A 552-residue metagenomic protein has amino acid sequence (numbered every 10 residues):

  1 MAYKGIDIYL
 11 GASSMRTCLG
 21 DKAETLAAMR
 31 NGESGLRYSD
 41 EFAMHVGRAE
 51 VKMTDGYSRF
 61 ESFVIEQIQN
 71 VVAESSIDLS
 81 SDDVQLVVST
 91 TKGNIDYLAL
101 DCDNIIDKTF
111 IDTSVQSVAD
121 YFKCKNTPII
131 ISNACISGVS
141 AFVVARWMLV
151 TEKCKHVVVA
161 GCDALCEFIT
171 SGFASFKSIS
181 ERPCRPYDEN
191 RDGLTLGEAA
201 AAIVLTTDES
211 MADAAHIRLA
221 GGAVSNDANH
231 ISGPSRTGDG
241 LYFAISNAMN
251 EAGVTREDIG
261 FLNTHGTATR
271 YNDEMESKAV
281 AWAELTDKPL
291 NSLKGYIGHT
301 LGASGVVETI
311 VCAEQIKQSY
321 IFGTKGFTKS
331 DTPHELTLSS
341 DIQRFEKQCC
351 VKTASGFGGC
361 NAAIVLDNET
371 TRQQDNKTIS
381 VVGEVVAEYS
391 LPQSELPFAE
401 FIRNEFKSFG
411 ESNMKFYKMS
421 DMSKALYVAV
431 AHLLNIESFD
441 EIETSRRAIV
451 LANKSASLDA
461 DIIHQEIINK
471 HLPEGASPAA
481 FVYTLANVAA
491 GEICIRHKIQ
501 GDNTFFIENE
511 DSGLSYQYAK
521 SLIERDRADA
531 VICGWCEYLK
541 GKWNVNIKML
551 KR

Functional and structural regions predicted by a protein language model:
M1-P128, N133, W147, C166 (+4 more regions): Conserved "HGTGT" condensation-loop signature of ketosynthase/thiolase-family condensing enzymes that catalyze
G138: Short conserved active-site loop signatures built around small residues
A141-F142, V204: Active-site alpha-helical elements of protease catalytic centers
E152-K153, D526: Glycine-centered short loops/turns at secondary-structure junctions
H156: Short SAM/SAH-binding signature in class I
D163: Glycine-/small-residue-rich beta->alpha transition segments that form the dinucleotide
I169: Short beta-loop-alpha junction of Rossmann-like oxidoreductase domains
